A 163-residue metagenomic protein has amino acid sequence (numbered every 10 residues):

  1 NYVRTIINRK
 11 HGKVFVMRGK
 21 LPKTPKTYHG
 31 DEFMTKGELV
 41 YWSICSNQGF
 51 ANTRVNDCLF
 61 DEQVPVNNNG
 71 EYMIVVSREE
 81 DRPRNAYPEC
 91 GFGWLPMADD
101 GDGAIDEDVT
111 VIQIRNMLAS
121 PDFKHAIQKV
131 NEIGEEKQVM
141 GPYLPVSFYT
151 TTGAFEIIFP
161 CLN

Functional and structural regions predicted by a protein language model:
N1-N163: A compositional/structural signature for long, glycine/proline-rich flexible linkers and loops on extracytoplasmic
